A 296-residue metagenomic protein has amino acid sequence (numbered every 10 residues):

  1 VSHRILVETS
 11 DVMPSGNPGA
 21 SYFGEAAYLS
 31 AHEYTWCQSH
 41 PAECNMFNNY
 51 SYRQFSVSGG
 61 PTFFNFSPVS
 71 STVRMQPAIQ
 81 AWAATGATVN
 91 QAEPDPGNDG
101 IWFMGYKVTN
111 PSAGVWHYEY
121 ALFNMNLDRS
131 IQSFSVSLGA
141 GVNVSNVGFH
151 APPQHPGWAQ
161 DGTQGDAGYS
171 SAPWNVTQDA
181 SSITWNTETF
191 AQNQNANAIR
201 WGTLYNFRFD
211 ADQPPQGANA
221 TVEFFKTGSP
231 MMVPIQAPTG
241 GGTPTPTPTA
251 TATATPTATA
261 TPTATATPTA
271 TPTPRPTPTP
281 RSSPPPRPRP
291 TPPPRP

Functional and structural regions predicted by a protein language model:
V1-G16, T184-G217, F224: Low-complexity, intrinsically disordered segments enriched in Ser/Thr together with acidic residues
V1-N48, Q54: Solvent-exposed N-terminal domain segments of exported/luminal and surface proteins
Y28-H32, N124-N126, A211: Beta-strand elements of well-folded, non-transmembrane domains
S30-T88, M232-G242: Short beta-strand elements
A81-Y118: Serine/threonine-rich, low-complexity linker/repeat segments that form flexible spacers/stalks
Y106-D128, Q132, L138: Short beta-strand elements of extracellular/lumenal beta-sandwich folds
S133-D166: Solvent-exposed beta-hairpin/edge-strand motifs
T243-R295: Ser/Thr-rich, Proline-interspersed low-complexity disordered segments
